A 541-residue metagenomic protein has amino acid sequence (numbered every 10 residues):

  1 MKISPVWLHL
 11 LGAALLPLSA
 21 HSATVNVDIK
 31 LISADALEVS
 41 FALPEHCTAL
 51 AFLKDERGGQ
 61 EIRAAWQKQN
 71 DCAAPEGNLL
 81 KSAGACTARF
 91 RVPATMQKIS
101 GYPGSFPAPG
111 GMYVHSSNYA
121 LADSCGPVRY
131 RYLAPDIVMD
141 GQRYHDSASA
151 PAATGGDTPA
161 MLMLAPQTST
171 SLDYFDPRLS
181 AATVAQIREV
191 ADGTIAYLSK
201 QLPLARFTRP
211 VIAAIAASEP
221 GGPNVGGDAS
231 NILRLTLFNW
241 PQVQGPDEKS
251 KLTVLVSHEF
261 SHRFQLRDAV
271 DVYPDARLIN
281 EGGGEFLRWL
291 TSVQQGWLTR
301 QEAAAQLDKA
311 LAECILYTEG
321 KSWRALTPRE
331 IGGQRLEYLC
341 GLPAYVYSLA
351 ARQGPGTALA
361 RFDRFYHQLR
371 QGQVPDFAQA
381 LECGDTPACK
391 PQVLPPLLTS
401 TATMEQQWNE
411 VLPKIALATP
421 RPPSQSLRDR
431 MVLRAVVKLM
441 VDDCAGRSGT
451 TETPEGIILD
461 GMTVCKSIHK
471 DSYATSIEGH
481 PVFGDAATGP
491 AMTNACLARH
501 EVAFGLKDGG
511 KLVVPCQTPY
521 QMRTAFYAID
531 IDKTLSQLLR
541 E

Functional and structural regions predicted by a protein language model:
M1-L10: Bacterial N-terminal signal peptides that target proteins for export
H9-P17: Bacterial N-terminal signal peptides
L18-S22: Sec/Tat signal peptide C-region and signal peptidase I cleavage site
A23-A42, H46-A51, Q371-E541: Beta/coil-rich, acidic/histidine-enriched accessory regions frequently appended to metallopeptidases
R57, E61-W66, C72-A73, S82-Q97 (+4 more regions): Zn2+-dependent metallopeptidase catalytic core
A165-A276: Juxtacatalytic substrate-recognition/specificity segment
D271-L342, A351-R352: Acidic/His/Gly-enriched intrinsically disordered linker/tail segments that often contain short helix/coil "MoRF-like"
A325-T403: Pan-zinc metallopeptidase signature
